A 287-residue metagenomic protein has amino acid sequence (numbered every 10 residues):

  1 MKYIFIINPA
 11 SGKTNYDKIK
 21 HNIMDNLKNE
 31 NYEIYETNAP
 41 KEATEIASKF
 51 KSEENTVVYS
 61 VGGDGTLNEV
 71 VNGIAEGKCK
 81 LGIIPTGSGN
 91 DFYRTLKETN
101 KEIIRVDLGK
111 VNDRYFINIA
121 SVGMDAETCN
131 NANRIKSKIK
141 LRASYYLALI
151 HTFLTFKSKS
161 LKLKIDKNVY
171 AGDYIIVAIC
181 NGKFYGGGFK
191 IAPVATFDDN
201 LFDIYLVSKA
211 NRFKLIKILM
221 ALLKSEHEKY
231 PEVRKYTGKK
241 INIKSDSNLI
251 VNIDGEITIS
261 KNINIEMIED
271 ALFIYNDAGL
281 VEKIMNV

Functional and structural regions predicted by a protein language model:
M1-V58, N68, N168-V169, V281 (+1 more regions): ATP/NTP phosphate-donor binding region
I6, T37, E76-I175: Catalytic core of DAGKc-family lipid kinases
P9, V61-G63, I84-T86: Glycine-rich beta-strand-to-loop/alpha-helix junction loops that act as flexible
Y16, I165, A171, V207-V287: ATP/nucleoside-binding phosphotransfer catalytic cores, i.e., glycine-rich phosphate-binding loops
A43, D64, V177: Short conserved active-site loop signatures built around small residues
T66-C79: Short Gly/Thr/Asp-enriched flexible loops that form oxyanion-binding sites at enzyme active sites
R114-S121, E127, A171-C180, Y185-G186 (+4 more regions): Short hydrophobic-aromatic micro-motifs
A178-H227: Internal helical hairpin/lid segments
